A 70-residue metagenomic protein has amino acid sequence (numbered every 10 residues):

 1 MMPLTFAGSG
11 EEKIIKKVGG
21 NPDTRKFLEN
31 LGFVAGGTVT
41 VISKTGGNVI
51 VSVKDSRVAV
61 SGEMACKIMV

Functional and structural regions predicted by a protein language model:
M1-V70: Compact, glycine-rich, soluble single-domain proteins
